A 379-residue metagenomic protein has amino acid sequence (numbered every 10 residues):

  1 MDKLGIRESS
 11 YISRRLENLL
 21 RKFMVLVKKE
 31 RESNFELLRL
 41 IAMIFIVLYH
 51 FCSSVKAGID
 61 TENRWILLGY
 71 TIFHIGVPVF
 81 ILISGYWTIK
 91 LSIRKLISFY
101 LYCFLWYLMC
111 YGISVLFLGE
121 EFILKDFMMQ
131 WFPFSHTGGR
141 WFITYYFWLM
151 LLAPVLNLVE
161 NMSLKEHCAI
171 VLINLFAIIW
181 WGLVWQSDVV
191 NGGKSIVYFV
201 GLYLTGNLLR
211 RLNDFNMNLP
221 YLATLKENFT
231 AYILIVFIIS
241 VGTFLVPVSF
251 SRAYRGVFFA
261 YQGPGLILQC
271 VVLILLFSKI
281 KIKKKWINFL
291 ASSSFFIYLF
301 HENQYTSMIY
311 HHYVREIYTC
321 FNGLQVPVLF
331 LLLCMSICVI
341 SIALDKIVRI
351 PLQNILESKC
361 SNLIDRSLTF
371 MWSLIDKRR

Functional and structural regions predicted by a protein language model:
A42, Y70-I81, T88-R140, T144-L149 (+5 more regions): Transmembrane alpha-helical segments and their boundary/interface "anchor" motifs in multi-pass integral membrane
I44-F51, W106-S114, V171-W185, Y232-V248 (+1 more regions): Aromatic-anchored segments of alpha-helical transmembrane domains
R64-V77, Q130-Y145, L183-L202, V241-V271 (+1 more regions): Interfacial loop-to-helix transition and helix-capping segments at the boundaries of transmembrane helices
L82, Y86-K90, L149, A153-N157 (+4 more regions): Hydrophobic transmembrane alpha-helices
I93-R94, M150-N174, L208-Y232: Solvent-exposed interhelical
I170-F215: Loop-centered beta-sheet repeat module
T243, P247-N354: Alpha-helical transmembrane segments of multi-pass integral membrane proteins
Y313-R315, V348-R379: Membrane-proximal cytoplasmic C-terminal regulatory module of class A 7TM GPCRs
